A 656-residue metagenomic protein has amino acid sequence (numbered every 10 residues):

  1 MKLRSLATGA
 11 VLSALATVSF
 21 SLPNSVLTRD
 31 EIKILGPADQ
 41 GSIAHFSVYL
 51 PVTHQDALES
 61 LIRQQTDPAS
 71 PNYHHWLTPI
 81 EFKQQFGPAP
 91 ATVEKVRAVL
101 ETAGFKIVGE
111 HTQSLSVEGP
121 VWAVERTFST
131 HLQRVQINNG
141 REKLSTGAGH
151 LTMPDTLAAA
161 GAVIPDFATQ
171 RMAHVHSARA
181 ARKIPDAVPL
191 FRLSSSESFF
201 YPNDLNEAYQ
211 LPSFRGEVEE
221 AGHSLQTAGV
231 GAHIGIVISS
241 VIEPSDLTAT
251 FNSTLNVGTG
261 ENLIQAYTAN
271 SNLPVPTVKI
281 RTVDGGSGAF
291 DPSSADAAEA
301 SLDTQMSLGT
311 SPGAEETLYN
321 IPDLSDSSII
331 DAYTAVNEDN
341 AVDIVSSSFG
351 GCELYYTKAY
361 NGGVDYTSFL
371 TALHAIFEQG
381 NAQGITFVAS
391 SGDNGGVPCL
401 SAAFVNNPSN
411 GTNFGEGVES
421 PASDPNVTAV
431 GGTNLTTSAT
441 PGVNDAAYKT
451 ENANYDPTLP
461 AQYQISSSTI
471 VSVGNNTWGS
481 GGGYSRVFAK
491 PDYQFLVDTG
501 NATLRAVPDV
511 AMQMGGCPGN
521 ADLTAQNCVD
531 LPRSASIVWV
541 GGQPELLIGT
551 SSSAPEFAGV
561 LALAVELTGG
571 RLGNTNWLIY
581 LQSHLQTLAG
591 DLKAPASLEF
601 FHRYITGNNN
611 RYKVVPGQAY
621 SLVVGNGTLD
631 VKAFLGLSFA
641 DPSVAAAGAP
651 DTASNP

Functional and structural regions predicted by a protein language model:
M1-S19, P656: Fungal secretory targeting signals
F20-E110, S116, V121-G396, L400-A429 (+4 more regions): Substrate-binding/charge-relay-adjacent region of secreted/lumenal peptidase catalytic domains
E31, A646-P656: Low-complexity, Pro/Ser/Thr-rich intrinsically disordered segments of extracellular/cell-surface proteins
L400, S423-P425, A429-G481: Polar, glycine-rich mid-to-C-terminal structural blocks that act as macromolecule-binding/assembly scaffolds
S438, V497, M514, V565-V631 (+1 more regions): An often Trp-containing, charged/polar helix-loop segment at the C-terminal end of enzyme catalytic cores
S467-R486, K490, L581-A596: Acidic, glycine-rich loop-and-strand cores that form catalytic or ligand-binding grooves in diverse globular domains
P508, L546-E566: C-terminal substrate/ligand-recognition segments
